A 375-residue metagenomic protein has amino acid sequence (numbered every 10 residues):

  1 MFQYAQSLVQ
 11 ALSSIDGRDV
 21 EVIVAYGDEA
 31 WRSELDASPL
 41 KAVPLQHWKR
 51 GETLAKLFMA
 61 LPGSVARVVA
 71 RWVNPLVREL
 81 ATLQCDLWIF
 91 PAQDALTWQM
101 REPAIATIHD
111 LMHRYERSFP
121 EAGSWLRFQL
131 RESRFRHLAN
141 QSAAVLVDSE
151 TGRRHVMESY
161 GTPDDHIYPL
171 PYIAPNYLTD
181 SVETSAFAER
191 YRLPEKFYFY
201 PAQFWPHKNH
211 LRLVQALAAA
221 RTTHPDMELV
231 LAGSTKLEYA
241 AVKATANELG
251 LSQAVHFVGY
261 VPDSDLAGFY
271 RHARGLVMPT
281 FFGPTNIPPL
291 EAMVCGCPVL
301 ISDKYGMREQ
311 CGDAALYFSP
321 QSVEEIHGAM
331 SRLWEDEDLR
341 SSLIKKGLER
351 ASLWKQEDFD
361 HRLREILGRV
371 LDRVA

Functional and structural regions predicted by a protein language model:
M1-A375: Carbohydrate transferase catalytic cores enriched for Leloir-type hexosyltransferases
